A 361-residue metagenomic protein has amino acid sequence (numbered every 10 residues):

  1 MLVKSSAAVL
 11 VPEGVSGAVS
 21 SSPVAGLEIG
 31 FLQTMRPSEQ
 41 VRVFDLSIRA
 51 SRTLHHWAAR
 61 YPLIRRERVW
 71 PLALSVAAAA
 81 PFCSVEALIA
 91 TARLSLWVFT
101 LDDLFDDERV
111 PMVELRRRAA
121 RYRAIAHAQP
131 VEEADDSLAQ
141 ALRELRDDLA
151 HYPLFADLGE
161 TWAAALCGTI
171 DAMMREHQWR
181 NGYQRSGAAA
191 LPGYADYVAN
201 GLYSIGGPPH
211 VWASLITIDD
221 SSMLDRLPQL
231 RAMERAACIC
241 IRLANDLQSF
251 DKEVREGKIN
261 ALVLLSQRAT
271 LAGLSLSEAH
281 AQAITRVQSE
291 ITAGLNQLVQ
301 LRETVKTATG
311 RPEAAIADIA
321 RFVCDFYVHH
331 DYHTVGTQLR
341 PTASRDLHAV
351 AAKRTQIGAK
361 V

Functional and structural regions predicted by a protein language model:
M1-V361: Alpha-helical, largely C-terminal catalytic domains that coordinate divalent metal ions via clustered Asp/Glu/His
